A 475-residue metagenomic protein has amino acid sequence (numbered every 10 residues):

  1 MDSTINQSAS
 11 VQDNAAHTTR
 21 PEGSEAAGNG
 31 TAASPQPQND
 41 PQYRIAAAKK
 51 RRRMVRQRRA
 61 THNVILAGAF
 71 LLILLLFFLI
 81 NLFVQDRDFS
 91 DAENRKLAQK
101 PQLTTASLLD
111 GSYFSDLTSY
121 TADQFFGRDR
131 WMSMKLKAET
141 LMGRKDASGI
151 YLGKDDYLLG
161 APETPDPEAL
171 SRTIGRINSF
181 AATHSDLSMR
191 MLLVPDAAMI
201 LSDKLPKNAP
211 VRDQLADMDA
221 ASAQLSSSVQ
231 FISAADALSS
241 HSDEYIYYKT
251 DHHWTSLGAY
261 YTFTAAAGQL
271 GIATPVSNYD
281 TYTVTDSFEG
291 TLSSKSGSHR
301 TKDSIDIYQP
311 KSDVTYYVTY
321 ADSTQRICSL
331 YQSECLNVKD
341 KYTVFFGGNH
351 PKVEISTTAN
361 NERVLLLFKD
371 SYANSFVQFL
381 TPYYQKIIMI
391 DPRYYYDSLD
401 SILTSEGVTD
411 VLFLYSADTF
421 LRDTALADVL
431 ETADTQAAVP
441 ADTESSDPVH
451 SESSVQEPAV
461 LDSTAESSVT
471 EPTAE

Functional and structural regions predicted by a protein language model:
D2-E475: Extracellular glycan-modifying ectodomains
